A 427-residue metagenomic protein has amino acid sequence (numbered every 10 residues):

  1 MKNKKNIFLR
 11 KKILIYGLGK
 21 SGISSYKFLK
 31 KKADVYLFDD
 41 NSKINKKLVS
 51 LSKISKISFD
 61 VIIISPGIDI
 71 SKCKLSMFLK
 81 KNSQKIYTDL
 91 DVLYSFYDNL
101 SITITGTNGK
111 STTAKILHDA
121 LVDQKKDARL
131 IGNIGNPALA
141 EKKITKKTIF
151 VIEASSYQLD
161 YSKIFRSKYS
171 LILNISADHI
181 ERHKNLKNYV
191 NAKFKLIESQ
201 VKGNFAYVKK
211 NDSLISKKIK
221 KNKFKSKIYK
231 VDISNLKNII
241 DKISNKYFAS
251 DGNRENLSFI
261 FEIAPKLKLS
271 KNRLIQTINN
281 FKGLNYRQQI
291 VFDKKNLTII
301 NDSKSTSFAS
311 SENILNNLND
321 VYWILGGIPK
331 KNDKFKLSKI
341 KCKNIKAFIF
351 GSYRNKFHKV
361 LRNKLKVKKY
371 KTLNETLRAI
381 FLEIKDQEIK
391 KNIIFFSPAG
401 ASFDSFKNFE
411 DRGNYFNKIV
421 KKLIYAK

Functional and structural regions predicted by a protein language model:
M1-T88, L269, F350-G351, K359-R362 (+1 more regions): N-terminal leader/targeting and accessory segments in enzymes
K2-I13, G22-F28, D127, K246-N344: Nucleotide phosphate-binding/pyrophosphate-handling subdomain across enzymes that bind or process nucleotide phosphates
K11-K12, K27-K30, I54-I57, P66-A206 (+4 more regions): Phosphate-binding loop of NTP-binding sites
L14, Y36, R129, Y322 (+2 more regions): Conserved beta-strand positions in the Rossmann-like core of class I SAM-dependent methyltransferases
L29, I62, I104, N133 (+11 more regions): Residue-level signal for inorganic ion chemistry
Y36-D40, A206-K210, I324-G326, N344-S352: Short internal beta-strands
P66-D69, G109, S156-Q158, A177-D178 (+6 more regions): Short glycine-rich anion-binding loops that position phosphate/pyrophosphate groups of nucleotides and phosphorylated
D333-K391: C-terminal helical cap/extension that packs against the catalytic core of soluble nucleotide-cofactor enzymes
